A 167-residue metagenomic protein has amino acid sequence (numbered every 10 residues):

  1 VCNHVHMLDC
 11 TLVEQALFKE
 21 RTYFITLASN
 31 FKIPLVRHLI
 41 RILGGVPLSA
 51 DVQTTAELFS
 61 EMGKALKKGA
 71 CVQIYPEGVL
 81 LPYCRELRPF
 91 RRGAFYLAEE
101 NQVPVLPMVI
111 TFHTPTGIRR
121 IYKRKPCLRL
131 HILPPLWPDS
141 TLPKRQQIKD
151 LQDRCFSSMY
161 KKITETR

Functional and structural regions predicted by a protein language model:
V1-V52: Catalytic core of membrane glycerolipid acyltransferases/transacylases, capturing the structured, soluble-facing
E57-R167: Non-catalytic C-terminal accessory region of glycerolipid acyltransferases and related lyso-lipid remodeling enzymes
